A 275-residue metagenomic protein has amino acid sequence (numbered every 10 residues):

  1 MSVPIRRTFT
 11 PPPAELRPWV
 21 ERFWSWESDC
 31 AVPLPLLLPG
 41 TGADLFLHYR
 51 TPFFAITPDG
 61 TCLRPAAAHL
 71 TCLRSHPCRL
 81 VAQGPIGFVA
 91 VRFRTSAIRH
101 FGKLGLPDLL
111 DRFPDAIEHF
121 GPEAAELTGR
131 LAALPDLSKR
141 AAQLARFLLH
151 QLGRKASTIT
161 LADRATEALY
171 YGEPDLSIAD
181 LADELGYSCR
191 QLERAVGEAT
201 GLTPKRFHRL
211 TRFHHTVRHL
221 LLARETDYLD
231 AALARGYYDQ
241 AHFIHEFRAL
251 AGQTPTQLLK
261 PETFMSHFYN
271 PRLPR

Functional and structural regions predicted by a protein language model:
M1-C189, A199-T203, R218-L222, D227-Y238 (+1 more regions): Alpha-helical bundle regulatory/interaction domains
V196, H208, F247-R248, L259: DNA major-groove recognition helix of helix-turn-helix
